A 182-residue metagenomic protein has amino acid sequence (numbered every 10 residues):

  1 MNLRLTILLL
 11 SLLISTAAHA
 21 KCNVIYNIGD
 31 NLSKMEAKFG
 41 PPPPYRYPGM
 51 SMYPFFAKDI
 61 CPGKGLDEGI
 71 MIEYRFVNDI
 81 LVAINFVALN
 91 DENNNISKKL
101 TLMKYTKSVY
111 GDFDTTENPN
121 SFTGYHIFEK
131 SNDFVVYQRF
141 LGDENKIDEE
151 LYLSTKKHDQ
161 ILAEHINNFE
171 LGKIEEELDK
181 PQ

Functional and structural regions predicted by a protein language model:
N2-L9: Sec-dependent signal peptide recognition, specifically the positively charged N-region followed immediately by
S11-L13: Repetitive helical segments and hydrophobic/amphipathic motifs
S15-A17: N-terminal signal peptide c-region/cleavage motif recognized by signal peptidases
A20-M52, A83, A88-Q182: Non-cytosolic coordination micro-motifs
P42-V82: N-terminal, post-signal-peptide region of Sec/Tat-exported proteins
